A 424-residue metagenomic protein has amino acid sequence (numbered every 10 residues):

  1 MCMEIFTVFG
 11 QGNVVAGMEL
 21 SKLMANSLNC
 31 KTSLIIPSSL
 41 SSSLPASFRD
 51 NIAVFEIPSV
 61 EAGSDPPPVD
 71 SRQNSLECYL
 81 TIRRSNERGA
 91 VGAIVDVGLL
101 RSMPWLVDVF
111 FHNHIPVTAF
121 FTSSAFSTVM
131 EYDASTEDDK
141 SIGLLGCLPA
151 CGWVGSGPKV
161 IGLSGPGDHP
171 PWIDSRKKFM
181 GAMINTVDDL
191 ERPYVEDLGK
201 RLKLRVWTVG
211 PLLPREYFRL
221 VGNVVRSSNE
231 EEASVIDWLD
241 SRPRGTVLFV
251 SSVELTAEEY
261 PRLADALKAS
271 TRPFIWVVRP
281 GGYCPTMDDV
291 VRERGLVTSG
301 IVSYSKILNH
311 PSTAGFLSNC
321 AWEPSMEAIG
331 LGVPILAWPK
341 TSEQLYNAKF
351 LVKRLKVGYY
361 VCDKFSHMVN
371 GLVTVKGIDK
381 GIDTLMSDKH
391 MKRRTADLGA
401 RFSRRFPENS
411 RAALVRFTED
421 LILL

Functional and structural regions predicted by a protein language model:
M1-L424: Glycosyltransferase specificity loop/lid
